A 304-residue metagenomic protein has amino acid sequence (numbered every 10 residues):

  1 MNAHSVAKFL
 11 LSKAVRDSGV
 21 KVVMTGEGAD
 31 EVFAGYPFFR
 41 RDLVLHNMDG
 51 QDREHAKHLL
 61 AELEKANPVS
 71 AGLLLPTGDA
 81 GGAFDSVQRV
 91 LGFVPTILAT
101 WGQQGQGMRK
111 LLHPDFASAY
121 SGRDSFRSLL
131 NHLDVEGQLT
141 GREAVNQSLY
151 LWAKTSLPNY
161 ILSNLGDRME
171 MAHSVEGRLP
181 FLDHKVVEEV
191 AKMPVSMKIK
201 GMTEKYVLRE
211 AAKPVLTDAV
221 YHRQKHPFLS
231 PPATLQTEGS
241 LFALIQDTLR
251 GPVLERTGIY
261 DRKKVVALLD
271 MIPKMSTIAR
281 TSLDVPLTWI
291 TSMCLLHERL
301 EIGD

Functional and structural regions predicted by a protein language model:
M1-F9, F38-G50, K192-I199: ATP-dependent adenylate-handling ligase core
M1-L11, G50-L59, G251-E255: Short, basic, helix/turn surface patches
V6, E27-G28, T203: Short beta->alpha linker loops
L10-K13, D17-V22, G78-D304: Adenosyl-5′-phosphate
V20-D30, A34-Y36: Short acidic/histidine-rich active-site segments
V32-L63: A mobile, often basic/glycine-rich helix-loop segment that functions as the active-site lid/recognition loop
